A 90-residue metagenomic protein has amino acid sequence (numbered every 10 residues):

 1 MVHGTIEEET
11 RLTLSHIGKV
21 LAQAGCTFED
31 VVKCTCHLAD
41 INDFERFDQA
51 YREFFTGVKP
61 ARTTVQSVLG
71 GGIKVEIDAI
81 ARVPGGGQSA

Functional and structural regions predicted by a protein language model:
M1-A90: Short, polar/acidic, helix-capping and beta-turn segments at strand->helix junctions that line the mouths
